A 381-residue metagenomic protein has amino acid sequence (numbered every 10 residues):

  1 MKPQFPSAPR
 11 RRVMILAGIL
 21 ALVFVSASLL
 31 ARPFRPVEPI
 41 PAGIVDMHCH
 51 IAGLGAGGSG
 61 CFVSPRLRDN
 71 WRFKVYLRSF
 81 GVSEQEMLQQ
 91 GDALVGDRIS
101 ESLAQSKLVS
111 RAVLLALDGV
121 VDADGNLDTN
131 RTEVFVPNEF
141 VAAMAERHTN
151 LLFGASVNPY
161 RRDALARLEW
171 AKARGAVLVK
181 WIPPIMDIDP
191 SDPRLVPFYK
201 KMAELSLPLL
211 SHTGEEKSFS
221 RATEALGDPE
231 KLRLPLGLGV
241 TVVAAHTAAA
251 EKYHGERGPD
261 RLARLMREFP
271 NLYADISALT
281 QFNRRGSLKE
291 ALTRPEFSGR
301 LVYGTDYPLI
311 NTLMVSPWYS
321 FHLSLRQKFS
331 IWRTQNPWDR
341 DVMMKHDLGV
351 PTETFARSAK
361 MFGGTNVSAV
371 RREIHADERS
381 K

Functional and structural regions predicted by a protein language model:
P3, L30-P33, T241, A248-K381: H/E-rich (His + Asp/Glu) clusters that bind or coordinate divalent metals
Q4-L22: N-terminal Sec-pathway targeting helices
V25-L115, V121-T132, A359-F362, A369 (+1 more regions): An N-terminally biased module of ancient metal coordination in phosphate/nucleic-acid-related enzymes
V45-C49, A112-L114, L152-A155, V179-W181 (+4 more regions): Hydrophobic faces of well-ordered beta-strands that scaffold small-molecule active sites in alpha/beta enzyme cores
H48-A52, N158, P184-I185, G214-E216 (+3 more regions): Catalytic metal-binding/acid-base residues of hydrolase active sites
C61-V63, F80-Q89, V121-E133, S218-L226 (+2 more regions): Short, flexible/disordered intra-domain loops and linkers
L94-E101, P137-E139, A164, L226-L232 (+1 more regions): Alpha-helical scaffolding within the catalytic cores of extracellular/periplasmic polymer-degrading hydrolases
A116-E224, L288: Active-site gating/metal-coordination segments in enzymes
